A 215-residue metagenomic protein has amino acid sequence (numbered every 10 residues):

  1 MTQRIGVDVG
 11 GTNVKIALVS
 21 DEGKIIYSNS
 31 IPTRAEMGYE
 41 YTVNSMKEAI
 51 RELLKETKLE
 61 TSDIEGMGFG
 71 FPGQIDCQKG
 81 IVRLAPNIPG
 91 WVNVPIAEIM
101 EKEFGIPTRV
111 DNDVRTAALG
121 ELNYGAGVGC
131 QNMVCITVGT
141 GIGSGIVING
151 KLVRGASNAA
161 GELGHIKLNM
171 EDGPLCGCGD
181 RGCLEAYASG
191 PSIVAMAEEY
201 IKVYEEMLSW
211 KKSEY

Functional and structural regions predicted by a protein language model:
T2-Q3, Q131: Short, basic/aromatic recognition patches
Q3-E48, I81-V82, N158: Short glycine-rich, Thr/Ser-proximal phosphate-binding strand/loop in the N-terminal lobe of ATP-dependent enzymes
D8, D113, G139: Active-site glycine-centered loops adjacent to acidic/histidine catalytic or metal-binding residues that shape
T12, P72-I75, G139-G141: Short glycine-rich anion-binding loops that position phosphate/pyrophosphate groups of nucleotides and phosphorylated
A17-V19, Y27-N29, G38-Y39, E103 (+2 more regions): Glycine/GP-enriched mid-protein hinge/lid loop-to-helix segment characteristic of carbohydrate kinases
Y39-K47, R51, E65-M67, G73-N132: Glycine-rich phosphate-binding loop and adjoining helix at the ATP-binding site of ATP-dependent phosphoryl-transfer
L53-T57: Short catalytic/binding micro-motifs of nucleotide second-messenger systems
L59-I64: Short helix-terminating capping/connector loops at secondary-structure junctions
